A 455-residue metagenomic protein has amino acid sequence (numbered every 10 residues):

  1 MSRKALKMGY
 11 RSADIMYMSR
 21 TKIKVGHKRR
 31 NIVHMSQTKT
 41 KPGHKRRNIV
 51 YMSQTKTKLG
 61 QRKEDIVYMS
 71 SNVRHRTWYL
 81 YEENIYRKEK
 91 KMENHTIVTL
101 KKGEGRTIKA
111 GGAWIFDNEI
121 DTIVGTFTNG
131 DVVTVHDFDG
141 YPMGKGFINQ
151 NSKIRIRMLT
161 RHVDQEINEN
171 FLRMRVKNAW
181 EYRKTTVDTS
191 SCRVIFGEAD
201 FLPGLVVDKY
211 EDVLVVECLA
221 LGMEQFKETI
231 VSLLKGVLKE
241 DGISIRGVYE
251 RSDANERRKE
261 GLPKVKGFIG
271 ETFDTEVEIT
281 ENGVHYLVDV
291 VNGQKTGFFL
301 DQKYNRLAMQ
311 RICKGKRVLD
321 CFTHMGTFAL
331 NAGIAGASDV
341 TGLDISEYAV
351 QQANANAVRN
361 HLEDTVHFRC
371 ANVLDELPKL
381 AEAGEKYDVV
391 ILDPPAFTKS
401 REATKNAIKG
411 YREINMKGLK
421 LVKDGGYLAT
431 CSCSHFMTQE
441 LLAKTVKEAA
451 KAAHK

Functional and structural regions predicted by a protein language model:
M1-S2, K7-M8, I15-S70: Long, intrinsically disordered low-complexity tandem-repeat segments
E89-E211: Non-catalytic accessory regions of SAM-dependent methyltransferases
I195-D208, K227-F298, L307: Non-catalytic substrate-recognition/targeting regions of SAM-dependent transferases
E211-E224: A short interface-forming secondary-structure element
G267, E271-K455: Rossmann-like S-adenosyl-L-methionine
